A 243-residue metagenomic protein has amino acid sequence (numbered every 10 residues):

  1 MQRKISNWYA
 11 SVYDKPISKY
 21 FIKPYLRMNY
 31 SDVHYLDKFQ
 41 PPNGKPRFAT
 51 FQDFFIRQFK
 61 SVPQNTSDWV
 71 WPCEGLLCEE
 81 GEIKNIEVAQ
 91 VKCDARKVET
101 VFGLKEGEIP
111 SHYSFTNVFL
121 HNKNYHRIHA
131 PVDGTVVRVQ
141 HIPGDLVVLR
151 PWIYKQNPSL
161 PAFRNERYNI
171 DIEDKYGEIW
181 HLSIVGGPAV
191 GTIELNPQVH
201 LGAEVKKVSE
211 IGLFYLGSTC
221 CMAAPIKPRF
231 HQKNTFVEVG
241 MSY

Functional and structural regions predicted by a protein language model:
M1-Y243: Contiguous, well-folded functional domains in the mature portion of proteins
